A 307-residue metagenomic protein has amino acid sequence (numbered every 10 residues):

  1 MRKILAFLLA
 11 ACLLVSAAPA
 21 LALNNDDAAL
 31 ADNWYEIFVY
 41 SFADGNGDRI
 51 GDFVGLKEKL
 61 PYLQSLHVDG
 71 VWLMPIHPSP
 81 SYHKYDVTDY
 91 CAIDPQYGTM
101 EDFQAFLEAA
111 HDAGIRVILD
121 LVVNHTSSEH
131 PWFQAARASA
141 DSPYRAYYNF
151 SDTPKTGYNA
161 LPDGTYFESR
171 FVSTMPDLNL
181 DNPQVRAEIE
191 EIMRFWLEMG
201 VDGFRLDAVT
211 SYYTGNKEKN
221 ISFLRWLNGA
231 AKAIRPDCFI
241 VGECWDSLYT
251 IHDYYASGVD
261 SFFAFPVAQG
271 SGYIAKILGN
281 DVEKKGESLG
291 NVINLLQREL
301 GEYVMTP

Functional and structural regions predicted by a protein language model:
M1-L8: Positively charged n-region of N-terminal signal peptides that target proteins for export
L14-L21: C-terminal segment of classical bacterial N-terminal signal peptides
L23-L119, N124-A136, D141-S142, A146-Y147 (+3 more regions): N-terminal structural segment of carbohydrate-active enzymes
L60, F103-L107, M193-R194, I221-N228 (+2 more regions): Generic structural signal for well-ordered alpha-helices, preferentially at hydrophobic/aromatic core positions
H67-D69, H111-I115, G200-D202, R235-C238 (+2 more regions): Short, well-ordered coil/turn segments that N-cap beta-strands
S128-E129, Q134-P154, N228-G229, A233-P307: Conserved alpha/beta catalytic core and glycan-binding cleft of carbohydrate-active enzymes
D177-C244, L248-Y249: Active-site neighborhood of glycoside hydrolase catalytic domains
